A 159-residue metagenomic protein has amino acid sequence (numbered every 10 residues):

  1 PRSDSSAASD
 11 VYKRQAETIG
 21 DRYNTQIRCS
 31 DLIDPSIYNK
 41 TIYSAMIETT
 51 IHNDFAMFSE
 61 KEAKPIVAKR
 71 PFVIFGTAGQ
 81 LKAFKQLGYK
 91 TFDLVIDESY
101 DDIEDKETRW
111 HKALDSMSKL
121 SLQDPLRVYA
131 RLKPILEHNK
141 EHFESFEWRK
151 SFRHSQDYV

Functional and structural regions predicted by a protein language model:
P1-A8, Y12: Single conserved hydrophobic/aromatic residue that forms the stacking wall/gate of nucleotide- or nucleobase-binding
D10-A16, T25-I27, F55-K61: Charged, low-complexity, helix/coiled-coil-prone segments
E17-P35: A Trp-anchored, charged/polar loop motif used as the substrate-binding/catalytic surface of acyl/ester-handling
Y38-E147: Catalytic binding pocket for nucleotide-activated donors in carbohydrate/polymer assembly enzymes
F143-V159: C-terminal alpha-helical cap of glycosyltransferases
